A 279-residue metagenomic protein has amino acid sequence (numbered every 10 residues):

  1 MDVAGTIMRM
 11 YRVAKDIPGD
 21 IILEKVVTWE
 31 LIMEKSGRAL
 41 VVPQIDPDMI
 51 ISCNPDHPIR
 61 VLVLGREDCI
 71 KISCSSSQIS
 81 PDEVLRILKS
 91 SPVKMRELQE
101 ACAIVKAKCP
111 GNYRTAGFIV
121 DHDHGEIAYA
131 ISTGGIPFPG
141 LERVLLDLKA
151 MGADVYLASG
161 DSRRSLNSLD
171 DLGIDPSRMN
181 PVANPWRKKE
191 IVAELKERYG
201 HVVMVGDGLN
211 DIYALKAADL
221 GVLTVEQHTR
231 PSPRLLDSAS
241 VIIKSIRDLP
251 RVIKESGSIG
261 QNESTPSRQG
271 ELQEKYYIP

Functional and structural regions predicted by a protein language model:
M1-D2, V203: Conserved catalytic-core segments centered on acid/base and nucleophilic motifs
D2-P176: Alpha-helical substrate-recognition element adjacent to the catalytic core
F138, P185-K189, G208: Structural motif corresponding to alpha-helix initiation and N-cap regions
E142-A150, K189-E197, K216: Surface-exposed amphipathic alpha-helices with a cationic face
V155-R163, Y199-V241: Acidic, Mg2+-coordinating phosphoryl-transfer loop and its flanking beta/alpha structural elements, shared across
G160-V202: Substrate-recognition "cap/lid" segment bordering the active-site pocket of phosphatases
A217-P279: Asp-based, Mg2+/Mn2+-dependent phosphohydrolase catalytic module
